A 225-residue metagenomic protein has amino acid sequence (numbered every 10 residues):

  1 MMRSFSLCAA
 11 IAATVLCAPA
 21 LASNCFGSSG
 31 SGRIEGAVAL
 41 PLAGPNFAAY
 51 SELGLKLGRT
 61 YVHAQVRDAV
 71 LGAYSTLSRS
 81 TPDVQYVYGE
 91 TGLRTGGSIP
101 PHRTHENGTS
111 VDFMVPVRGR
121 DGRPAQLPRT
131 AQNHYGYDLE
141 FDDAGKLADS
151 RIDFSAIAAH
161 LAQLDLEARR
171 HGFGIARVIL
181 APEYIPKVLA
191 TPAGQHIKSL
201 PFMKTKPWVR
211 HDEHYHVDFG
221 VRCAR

Functional and structural regions predicted by a protein language model:
M1-A9: Bacterial N-terminal signal peptides that target proteins for export
C17-P19: N-terminal signal peptide c-region/cleavage motif recognized by signal peptidases
S23-Y88, D153-Q163, E167-I175: Active-site acidic/histidine clusters and adjacent loop/turn architecture that either coordinate catalytic ions
A69-P100, R177-K204: Extended, low-complexity, intrinsically disordered C-terminal regulatory tails of eukaryotic serine/threonine kinases
T81-Y86, E106-S110, F173, D212-H214: Extracytoplasmic
V87-G89, S110-P116, I179, H216-D218: Soluble periplasmic/extracytoplasmic beta-strand elements of cell-envelope proteins
L93-A144: Acidic/His-rich structured neighborhood in mature extracellular/periplasmic domains
G122-R225: Catalytic cores and adjacent binding grooves of peptidoglycan-active enzymes
